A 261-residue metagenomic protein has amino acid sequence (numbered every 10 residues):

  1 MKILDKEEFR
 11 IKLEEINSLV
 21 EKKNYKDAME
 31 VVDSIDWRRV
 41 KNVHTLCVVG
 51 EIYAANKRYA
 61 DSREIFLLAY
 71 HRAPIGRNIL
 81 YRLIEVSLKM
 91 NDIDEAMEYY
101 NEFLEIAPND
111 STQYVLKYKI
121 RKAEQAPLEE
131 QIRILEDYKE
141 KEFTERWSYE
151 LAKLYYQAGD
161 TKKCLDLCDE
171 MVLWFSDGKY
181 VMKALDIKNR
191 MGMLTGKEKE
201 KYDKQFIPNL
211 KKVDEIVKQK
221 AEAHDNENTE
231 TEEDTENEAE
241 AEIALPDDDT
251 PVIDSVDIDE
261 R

Functional and structural regions predicted by a protein language model:
E14, V48, R82, L116 (+2 more regions): "A position-specific structural signal for the A-helix of alpha-solenoid helical repeats
E14-S18, I52, V86, I120-K122 (+2 more regions): Residue-level signature for tetratricopeptide repeat
E21, A55, K89, A123-E124 (+3 more regions): Register position in tetratricopeptide repeats
Y25, Y59, I93, P127-L128 (+1 more regions): TPR-repeat structural position
H44-A55, L67-H71, I75-F143: Alpha-helical adaptor scaffolds
E105-P108, G159-Y180, L185-L210: TPR/TPR-like (Sel1-like) alpha-helical repeat modules
K199-R261: Intrinsically disordered, low-complexity acidic segments enriched in Asp/Glu and Pro
